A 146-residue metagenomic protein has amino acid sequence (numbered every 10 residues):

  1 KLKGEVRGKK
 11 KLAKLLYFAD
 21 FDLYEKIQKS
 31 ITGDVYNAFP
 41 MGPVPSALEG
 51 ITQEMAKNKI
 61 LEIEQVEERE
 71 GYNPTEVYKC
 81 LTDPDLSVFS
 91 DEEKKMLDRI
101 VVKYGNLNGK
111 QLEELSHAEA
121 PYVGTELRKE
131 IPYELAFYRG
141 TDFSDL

Functional and structural regions predicted by a protein language model:
K1-L146: Domain-edge interaction signal
